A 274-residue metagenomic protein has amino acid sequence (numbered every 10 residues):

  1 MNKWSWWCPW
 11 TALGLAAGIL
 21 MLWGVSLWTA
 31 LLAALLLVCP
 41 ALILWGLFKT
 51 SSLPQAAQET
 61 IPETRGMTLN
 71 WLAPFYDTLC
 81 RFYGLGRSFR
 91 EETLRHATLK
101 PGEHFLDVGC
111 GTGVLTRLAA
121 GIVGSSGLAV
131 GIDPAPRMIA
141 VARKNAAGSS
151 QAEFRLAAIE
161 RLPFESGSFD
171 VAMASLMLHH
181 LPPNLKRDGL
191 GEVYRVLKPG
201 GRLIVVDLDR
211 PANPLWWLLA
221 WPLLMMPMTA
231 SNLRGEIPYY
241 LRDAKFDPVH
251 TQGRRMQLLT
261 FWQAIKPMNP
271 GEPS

Functional and structural regions predicted by a protein language model:
G18-E63: N-terminal auxiliary segments of SAM/dcSAM-dependent transferases
G46-T98, V114, A220, L224: Conserved class I S-adenosyl-L-methionine
T60-E63, Y83, R187, I204-A244 (+1 more regions): C-terminal alpha-helical "lid/dimerization" subdomain adjacent to the S-adenosyl-L-methionine
L106-V108, T112-R161: Class I SAM-dependent methyltransferase SAM/SAH-binding core
G124, L181-P182, L197-K198: Helix-to-beta-strand junctions that scaffold the AdoMet/dcAdoMet cofactor pocket in Class I SAM-dependent enzymes
E160-V171: A short acidic, Gly/Pro-enriched loop at the edge of an enzyme's catalytic core that lines a small-molecule cofactor
V171-N184: A short SAM/SAH-binding and catalytic strip from SAM-dependent methyltransferases
R187-P199: A short glycine-rich, Lys/Arg-flanked "PGG" loop and its adjoining helix->strand segment in the class I
